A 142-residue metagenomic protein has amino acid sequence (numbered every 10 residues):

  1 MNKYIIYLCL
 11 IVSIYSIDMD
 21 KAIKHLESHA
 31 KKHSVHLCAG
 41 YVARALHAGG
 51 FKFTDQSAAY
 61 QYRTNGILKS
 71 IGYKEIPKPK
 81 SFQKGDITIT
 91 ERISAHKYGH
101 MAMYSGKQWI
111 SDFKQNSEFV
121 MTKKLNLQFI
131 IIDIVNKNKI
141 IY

Functional and structural regions predicted by a protein language model:
Y4-S13: Sec-dependent N-terminal signal peptides
V12-S16, Y142: Charge-dense, intrinsically disordered terminal/linker segments
Y15-S57: N-terminal capping segments
V42, L46, G85-T88, F129: Hydrophobic beta-strand residues in large extracellular and virion-surface proteins
T54-M121: ...with weaker cross-activation on analogous glycine-rich loops/strands in unrelated enzymes
N126-Y142: Low-complexity, Gly/Ser/Thr/Pro-rich intrinsically disordered linker/tail segments
